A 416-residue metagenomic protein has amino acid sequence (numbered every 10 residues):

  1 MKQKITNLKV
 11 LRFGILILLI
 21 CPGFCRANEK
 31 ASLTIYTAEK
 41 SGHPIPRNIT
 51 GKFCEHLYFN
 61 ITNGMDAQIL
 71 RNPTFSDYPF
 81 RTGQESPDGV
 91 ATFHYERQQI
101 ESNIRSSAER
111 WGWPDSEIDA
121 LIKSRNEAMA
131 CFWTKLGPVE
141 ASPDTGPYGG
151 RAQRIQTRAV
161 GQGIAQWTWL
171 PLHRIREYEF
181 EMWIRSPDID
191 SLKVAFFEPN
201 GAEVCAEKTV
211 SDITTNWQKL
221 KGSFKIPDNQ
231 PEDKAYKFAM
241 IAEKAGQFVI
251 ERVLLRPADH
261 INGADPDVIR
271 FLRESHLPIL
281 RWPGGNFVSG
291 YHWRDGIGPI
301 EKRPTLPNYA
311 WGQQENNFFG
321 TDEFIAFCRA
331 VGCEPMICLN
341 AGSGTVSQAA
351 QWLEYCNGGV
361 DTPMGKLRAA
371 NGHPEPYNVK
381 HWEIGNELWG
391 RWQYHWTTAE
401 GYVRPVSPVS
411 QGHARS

Functional and structural regions predicted by a protein language model:
K2-F13: Bacterial N-terminal signal peptides that target proteins for export
R12-P22: Bacterial N-terminal signal peptides
N28-N317, E334, S343-G344, A350 (+2 more regions): Extracellular and organelle-lumenal recognition/adhesion modules and their flexible linkers in secreted
V268, T321-I325, A349-L353, N357 (+1 more regions): Generic structural signal for well-ordered alpha-helices, preferentially at hydrophobic/aromatic core positions
F271-R273, I325, R329, N357 (+1 more regions): Acidic (Asp/Glu)-rich catalytic clusters
W282, C338-G342, K366-A370, S410-S416: Aromatic-lined carbohydrate-recognition surfaces of secreted/lumenal glycan-active proteins
E323-P335, V409-S416: A structural motif corresponding to the C-terminal end of an alpha-helix and its immediate exit/capping segment
G359, P374-H381, G385-S416: Active-site neighborhood of glycoside hydrolase catalytic domains
